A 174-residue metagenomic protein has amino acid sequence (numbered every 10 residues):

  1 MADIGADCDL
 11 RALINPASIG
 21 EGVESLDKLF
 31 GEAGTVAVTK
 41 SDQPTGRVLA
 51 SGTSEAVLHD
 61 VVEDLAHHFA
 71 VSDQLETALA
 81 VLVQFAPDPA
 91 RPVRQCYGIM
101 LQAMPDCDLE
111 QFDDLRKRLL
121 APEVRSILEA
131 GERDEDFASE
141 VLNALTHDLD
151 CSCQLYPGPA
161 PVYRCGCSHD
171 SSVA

Functional and structural regions predicted by a protein language model:
M1-P89: General detector of N-terminal leader/presequence modules that precede the first folded domain
A2-D3, A12, V36-T39, F112-L119 (+2 more regions): Generic hydrophobic, helix-prone segments enriched in Leu/Val/Ile
C8, C96, C107, C151-C153 (+1 more regions): Generic recognition of cysteine residues
A56, A103-D106, L155-P157: Generic structural "secondary-structure junction" signal
D64, M100, F137-E140: Non-catalytic alpha-helical scaffold/packing segments enriched in small hydrophobic residues
F69-V71, E76-R133: Active-site environment of non-heme Fe oxygenases that use a 2-His-1-carboxylate facial triad
R116-A174: Cys/His-clustered metal-coordination modules, chiefly Zn-binding fingers
